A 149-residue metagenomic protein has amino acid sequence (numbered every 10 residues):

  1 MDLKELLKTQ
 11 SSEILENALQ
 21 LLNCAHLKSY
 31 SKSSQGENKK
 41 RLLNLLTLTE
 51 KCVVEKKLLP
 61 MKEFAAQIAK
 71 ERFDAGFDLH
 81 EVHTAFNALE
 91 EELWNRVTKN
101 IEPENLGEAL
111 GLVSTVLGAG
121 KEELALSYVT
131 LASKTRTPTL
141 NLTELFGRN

Functional and structural regions predicted by a protein language model:
M1-T98: Extended alpha-helical signaling linkers and dimerization cores that couple sensory/input modules to output catalytic
M61-N149: Long, amphipathic alpha-helical coupling/dimerization segments that relay conformational signals between
